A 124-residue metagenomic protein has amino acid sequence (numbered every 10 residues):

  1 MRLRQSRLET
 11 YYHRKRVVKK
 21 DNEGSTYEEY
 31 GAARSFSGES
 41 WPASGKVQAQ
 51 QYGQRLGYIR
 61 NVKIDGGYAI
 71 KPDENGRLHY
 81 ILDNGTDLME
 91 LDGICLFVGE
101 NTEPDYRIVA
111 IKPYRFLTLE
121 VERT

Functional and structural regions predicted by a protein language model:
M1-K20: N-terminal intrinsically disordered, low-complexity, charge/repeat-rich segments that act as generic
D21-S25: Hydrophobic micro-sites
T26-T124: Short, conserved turn/kink motifs that form compact alpha/beta structural patches or helix kinks used as
